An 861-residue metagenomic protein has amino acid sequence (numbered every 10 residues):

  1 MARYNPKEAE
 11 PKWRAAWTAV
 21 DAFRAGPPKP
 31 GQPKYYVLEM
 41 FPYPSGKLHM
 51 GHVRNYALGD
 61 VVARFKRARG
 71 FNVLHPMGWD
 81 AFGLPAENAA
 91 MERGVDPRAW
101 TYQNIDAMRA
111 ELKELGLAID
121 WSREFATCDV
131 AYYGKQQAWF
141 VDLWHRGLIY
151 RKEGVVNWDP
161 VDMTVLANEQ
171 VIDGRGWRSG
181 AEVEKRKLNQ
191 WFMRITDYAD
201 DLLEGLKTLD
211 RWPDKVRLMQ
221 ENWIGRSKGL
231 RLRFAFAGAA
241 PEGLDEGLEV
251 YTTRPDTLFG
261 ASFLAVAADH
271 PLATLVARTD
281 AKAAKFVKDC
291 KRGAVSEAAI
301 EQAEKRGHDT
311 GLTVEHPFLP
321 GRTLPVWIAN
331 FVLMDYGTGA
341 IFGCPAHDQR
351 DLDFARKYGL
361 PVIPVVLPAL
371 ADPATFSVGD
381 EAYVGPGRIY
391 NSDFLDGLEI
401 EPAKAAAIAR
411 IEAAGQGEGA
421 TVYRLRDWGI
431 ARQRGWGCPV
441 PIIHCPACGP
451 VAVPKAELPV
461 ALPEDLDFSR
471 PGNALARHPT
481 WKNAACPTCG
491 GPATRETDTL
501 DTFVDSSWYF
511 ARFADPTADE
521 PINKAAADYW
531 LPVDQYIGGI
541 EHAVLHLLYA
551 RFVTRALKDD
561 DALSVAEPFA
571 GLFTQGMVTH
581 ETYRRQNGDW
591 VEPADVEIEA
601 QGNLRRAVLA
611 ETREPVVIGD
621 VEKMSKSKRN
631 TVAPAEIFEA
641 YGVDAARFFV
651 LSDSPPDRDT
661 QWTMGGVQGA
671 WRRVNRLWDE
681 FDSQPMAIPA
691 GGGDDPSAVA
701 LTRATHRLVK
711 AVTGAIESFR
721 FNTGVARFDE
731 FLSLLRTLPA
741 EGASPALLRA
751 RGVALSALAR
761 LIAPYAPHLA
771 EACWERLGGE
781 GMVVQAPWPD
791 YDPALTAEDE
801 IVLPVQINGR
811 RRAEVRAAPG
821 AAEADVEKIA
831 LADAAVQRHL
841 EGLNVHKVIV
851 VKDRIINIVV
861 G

Functional and structural regions predicted by a protein language model:
M1-K34, P255, A267-H270, D280-A281 (+12 more regions): Basic, alpha-helical terminal appendages of large translation-related enzymes
M1-L38, R67-P76, A99-R109, R211 (+2 more regions): Conserved oxyanion/phosphate-binding beta-strand-loop segments in alpha/beta enzyme cores
A2-R14, K135-L367, A474, A485 (+4 more regions): NTP-handling and nucleic-acid-processing catalytic cores
R3, K12, A16-V20, E92-L248 (+7 more regions): Residue patterns forming the tRNA-binding/recognition surfaces of aminoacyl-tRNA synthetases and related DALR
G26-V95, E124-W139, T252-T253, F318-F354 (+1 more regions): N-terminal catalytic cores of NTP/NDP-binding nucleotidyl/phosphoryl-transfer enzymes
R64-N72, E92-R98, A110, E114-A118 (+23 more regions): Secondary-structure transition/capping motifs at alpha-helix termini and the adjoining loop/turn into the next element
D80, V141, H145-W158, G419-C448 (+6 more regions): Helix-rich, typically C-terminal accessory recognition domains appended to large enzymatic cores
T313-Y336, N483-P656: Alpha-helical recognition segments enriched in aromatics with Gly/Pro capping that present substrate-recognition
